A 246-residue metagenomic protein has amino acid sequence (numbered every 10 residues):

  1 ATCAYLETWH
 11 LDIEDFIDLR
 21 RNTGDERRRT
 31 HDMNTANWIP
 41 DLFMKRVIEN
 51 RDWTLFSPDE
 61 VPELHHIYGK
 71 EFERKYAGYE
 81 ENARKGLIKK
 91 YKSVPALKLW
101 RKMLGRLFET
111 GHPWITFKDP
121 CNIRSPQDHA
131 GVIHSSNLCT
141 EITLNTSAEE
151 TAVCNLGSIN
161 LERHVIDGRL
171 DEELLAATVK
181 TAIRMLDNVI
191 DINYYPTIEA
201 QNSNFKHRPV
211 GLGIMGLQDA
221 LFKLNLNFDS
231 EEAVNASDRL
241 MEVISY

Functional and structural regions predicted by a protein language model:
A1-E172, Y195-Q201: Active-site cavity-forming subdomains of large catalytic enzyme subunits
T2, V153, H207-I214, E242 (+1 more regions): Short alpha-helical patches at coil-to-helix transitions and adjacent helical residues in well-structured domains
T8, I183-I192, S203-N225: Core structural elements
L42, K102, G216-A220, A236: A general alpha-helix detector
W100-L107, L156, V179-V189, L217: Short alpha-helical scaffolding segments that buttress acidic/His motifs in well-ordered protein cores
D167-A176, N225-S230: Structural helix-adjacent loops and short alpha-helical linkers that scaffold large soluble proteins
E172-K180, S203-G211, D238, E242: Amphipathic, non-membrane alpha-helical segments in soluble helical-bundle scaffolds
L226-Y246: Electropositive nucleic-acid-contacting surfaces
